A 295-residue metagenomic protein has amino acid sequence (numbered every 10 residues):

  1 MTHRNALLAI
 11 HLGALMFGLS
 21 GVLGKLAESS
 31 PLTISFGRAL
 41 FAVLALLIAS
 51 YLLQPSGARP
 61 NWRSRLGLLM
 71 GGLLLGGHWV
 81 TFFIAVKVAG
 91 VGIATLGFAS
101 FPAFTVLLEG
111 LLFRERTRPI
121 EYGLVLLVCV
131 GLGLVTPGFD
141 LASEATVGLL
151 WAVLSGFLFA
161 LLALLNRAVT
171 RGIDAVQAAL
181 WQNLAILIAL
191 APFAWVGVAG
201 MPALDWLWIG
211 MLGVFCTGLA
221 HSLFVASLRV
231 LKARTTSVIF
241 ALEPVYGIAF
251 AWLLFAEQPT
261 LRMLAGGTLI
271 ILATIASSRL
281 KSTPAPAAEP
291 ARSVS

Functional and structural regions predicted by a protein language model:
M1-L12, V43-M70, F113-Y122, D140-V147 (+4 more regions): Membrane-interface interhelical linkers
M1-L40, L73, T81, L141-A168 (+1 more regions): Glycine-/small-residue-enriched transmembrane alpha-helix faces in small-molecule transporters and effluxers
L7, A94-S100, L165-A185, T217-L253: Helix-helix packing/entry segments at the starts of transmembrane helices
S29-G77, P102-T105, L127, F157-L165 (+4 more regions): Transmembrane alpha-helices of multi-pass small-molecule transport proteins
T33-L44, F83-R114, S155, R234-W252: Specific alpha-helical transmembrane segments that line the substrate/conduction pathway and gating interfaces
A39, P137, D205, F215 (+1 more regions): C-terminal-most transmembrane helix of multi-pass membrane proteins
L46, S50, L69, L75 (+4 more regions): Hydrophobic transmembrane alpha-helices of multi-pass small-molecule transport proteins
A49-L53, F101-G123, V245-A265: C-terminal transmembrane-helix exit sites in multi-pass transporters
